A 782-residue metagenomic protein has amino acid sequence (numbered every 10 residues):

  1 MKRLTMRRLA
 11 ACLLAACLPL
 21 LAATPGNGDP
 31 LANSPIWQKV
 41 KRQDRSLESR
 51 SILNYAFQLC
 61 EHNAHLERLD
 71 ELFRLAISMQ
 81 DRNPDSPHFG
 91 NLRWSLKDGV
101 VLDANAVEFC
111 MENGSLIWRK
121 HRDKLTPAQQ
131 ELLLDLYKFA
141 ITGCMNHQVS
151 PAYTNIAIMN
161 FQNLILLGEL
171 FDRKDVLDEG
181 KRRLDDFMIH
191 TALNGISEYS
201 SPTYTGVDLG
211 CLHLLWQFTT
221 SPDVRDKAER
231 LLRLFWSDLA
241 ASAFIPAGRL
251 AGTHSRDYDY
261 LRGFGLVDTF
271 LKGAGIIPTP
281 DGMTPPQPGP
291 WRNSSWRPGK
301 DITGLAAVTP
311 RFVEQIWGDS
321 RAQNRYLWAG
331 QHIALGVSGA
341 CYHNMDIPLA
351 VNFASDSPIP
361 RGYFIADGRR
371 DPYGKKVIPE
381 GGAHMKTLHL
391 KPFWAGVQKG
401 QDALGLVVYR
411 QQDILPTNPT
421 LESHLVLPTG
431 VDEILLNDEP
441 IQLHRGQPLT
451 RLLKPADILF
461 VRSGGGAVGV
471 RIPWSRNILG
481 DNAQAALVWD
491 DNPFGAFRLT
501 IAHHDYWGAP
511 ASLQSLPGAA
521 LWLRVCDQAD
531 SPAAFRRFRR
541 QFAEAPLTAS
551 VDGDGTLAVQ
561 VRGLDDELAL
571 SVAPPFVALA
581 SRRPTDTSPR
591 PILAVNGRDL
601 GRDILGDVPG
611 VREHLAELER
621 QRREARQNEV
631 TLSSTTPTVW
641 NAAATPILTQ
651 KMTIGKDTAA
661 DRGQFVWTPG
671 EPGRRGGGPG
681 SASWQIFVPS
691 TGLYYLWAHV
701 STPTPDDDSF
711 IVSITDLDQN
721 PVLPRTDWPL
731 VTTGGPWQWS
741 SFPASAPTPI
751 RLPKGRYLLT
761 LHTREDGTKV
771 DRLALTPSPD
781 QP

Functional and structural regions predicted by a protein language model:
M1-M6: N-terminal secretory signal peptides that target proteins for export/translocation
A10-P19: Bacterial N-terminal signal peptides
L20-G28: Bacterial Sec-dependent signal peptides at the C-terminal "C-region" and cleavage site
D44-T219: Aromatic-lined, polymer-binding surfaces characteristic of secreted/periplasmic polysaccharide-degrading enzymes
P222-V337: Carbohydrate-active enzyme catalytic cores, enriched for enzymes that act on polyanionic acidic polysaccharides
G304-K391: Non-catalytic interaction/regulatory modules that flank or connect domains
V377, G381-R626: Extended repeat-based interaction scaffolds and adjacent low-complexity, acidic/S/T/P-biased segments that form broad
A625-P782: Extracytoplasmic
